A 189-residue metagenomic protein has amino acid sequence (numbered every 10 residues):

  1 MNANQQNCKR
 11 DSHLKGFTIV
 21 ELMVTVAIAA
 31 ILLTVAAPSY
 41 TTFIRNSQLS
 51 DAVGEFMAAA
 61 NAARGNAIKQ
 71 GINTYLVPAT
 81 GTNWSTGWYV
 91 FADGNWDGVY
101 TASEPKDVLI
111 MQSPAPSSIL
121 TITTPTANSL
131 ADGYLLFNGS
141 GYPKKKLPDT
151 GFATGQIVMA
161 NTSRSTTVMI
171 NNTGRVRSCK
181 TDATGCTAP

Functional and structural regions predicted by a protein language model:
N2-K9, T34-N61, G65, K69 (+1 more regions): N-terminal helix-rich module
L22-S39: Alpha-helical hydrophobic helix detector
